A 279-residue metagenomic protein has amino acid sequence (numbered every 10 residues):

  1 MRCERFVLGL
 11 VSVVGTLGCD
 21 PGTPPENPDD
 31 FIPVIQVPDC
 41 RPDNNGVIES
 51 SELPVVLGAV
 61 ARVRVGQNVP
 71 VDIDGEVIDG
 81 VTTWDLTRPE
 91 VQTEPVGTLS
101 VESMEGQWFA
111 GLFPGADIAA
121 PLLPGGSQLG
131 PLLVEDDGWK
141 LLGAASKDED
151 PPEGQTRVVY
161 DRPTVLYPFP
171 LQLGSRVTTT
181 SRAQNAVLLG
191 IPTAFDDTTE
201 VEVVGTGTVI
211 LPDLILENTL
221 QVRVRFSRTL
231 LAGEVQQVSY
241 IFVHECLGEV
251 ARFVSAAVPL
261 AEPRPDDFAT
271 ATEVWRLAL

Functional and structural regions predicted by a protein language model:
M1-L8: Bacterial N-terminal signal peptides that target proteins for export
G15-G18: C-terminal motif of bacterial Sec signal peptides marking the signal peptidase cleavage site
P21-W139: Solvent-exposed N-terminal domain segments of exported/luminal and surface proteins
N68, E76, D85, E90 (+5 more regions): Soluble extracytoplasmic regions of secretory-pathway and membrane proteins
W108-L123, L173-T179, L214-R225, L247-F253: Short, hydrophobic/aromatic-rich segments at coil-to-beta transitions
K140-K147: Short Lys/Arg-rich amphipathic alpha-helical segments
K147-E234: Short helix-loop boundary/capping segments
G233-L279: Long, compositionally biased interface segments
